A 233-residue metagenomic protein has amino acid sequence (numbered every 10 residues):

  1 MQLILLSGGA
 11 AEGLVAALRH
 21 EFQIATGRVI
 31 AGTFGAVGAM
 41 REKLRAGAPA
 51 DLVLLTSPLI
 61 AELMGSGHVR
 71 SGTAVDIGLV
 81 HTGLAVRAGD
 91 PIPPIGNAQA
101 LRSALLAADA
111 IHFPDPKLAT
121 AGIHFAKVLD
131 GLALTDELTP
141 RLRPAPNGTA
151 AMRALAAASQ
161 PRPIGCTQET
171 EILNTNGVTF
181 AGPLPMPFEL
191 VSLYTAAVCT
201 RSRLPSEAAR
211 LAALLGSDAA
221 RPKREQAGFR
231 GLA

Functional and structural regions predicted by a protein language model:
M1-T26, A31-T33, G38, E42 (+5 more regions): Exported/periplasmic ABC-transporter solute-binding proteins
D51-L52: Phosphopantetheine-dependent thiolation modules in NRPS/PKS and related acyl-activating systems
